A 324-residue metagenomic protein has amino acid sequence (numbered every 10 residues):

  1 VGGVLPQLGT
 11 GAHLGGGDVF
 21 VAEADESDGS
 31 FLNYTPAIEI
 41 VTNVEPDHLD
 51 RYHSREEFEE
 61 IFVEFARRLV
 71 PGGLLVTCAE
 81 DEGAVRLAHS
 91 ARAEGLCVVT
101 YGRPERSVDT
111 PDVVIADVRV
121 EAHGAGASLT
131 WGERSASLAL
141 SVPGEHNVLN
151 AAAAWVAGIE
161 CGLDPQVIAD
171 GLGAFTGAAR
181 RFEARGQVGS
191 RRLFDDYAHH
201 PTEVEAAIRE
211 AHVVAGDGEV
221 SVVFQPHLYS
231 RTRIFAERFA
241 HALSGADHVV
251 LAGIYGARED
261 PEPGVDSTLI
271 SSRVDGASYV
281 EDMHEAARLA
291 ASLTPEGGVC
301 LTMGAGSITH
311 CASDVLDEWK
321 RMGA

Functional and structural regions predicted by a protein language model:
V1-Q7: Short beta-strand-centered segment that lines the nucleotide-binding/catalytic pocket of NTP-utilizing
H13-E45: Conserved nucleotide-sensing/catalytic segment adjacent to the nucleotide-binding pocket in NTP-handling enzymes
P36-L193, T268-S272: Acidic, Mg2+-coordinating active-site environments of NTP-dependent enzymes
E39, T77, T100, V222-F224 (+2 more regions): Structural beta-sheet core signal
L69-V70, A215-G216, P295: Helix-to-beta-strand junctions that scaffold the AdoMet/dcAdoMet cofactor pocket in Class I SAM-dependent enzymes
G73, D247, G298: Glycine-centered, small-residue-biased loops immediately flanking beta-strands in adenine/cofactor-binding cores
G177-R180, P201-Y279, E285, S307: Active-site beta-alpha connecting loops in nucleotide-dependent enzymes
E285-E318: A glycine-rich beta-strand to alpha-helix segment that forms a phosphate/ribose-binding loop at ligand/cofactor sites
